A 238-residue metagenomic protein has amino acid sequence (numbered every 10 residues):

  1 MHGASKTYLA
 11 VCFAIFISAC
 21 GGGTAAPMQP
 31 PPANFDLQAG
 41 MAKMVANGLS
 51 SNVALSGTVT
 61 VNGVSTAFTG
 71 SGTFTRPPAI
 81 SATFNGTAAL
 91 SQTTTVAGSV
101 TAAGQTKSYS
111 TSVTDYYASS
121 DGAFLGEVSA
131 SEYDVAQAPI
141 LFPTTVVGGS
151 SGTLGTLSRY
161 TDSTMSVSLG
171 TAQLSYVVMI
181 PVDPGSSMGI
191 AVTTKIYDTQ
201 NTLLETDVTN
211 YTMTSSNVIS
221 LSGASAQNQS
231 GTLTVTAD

Functional and structural regions predicted by a protein language model:
H2, L9-A39: Bacterial Sec-dependent N-terminal signal peptides
P30-T69, F74, A237: N-terminal segment immediately downstream of the Sec signal-peptide cleavage site in secreted/extracellular proteins
A46-A54, N85-V96, S150-G155, P184-V192 (+1 more regions): Short, hydrophobic/aromatic-rich segments at coil-to-beta transitions
V59-A118: N-terminal mature ectodomain segment of secretory-pathway/periplasmic proteins
Q92-D162: Predominantly extracellular/secreted and cell-surface proteins with exposed, flexible low-complexity segments
Q105-G126, P181, L203-S222: A short, surface-exposed beta-strand/turn
A130-T202: Short helix-loop boundary/capping segments
S222-D238: Short, low-complexity, Pro/Ser/Thr/Gly-rich segments in the mature regions of secreted, periplasmic
